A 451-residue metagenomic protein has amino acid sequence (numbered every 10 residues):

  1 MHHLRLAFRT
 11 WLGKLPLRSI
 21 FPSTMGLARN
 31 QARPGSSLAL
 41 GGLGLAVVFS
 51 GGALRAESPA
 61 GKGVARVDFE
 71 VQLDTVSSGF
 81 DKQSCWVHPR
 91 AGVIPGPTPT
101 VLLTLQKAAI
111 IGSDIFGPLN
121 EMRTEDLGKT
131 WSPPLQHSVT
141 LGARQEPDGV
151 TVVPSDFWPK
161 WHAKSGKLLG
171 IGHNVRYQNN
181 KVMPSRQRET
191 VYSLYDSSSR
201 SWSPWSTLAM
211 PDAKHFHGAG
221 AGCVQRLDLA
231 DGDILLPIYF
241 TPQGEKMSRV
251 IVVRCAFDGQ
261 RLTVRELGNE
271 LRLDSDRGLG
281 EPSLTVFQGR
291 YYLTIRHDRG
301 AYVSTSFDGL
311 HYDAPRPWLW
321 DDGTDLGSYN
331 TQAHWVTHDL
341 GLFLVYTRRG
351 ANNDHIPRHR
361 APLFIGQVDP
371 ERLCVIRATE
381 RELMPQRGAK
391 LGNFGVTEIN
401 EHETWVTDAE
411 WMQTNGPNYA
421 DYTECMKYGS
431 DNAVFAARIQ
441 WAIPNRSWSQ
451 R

Functional and structural regions predicted by a protein language model:
M1-P34: N-terminal secretory signal peptides that target proteins for export/translocation
A32-P34, G41-G42, P118: Generic hydrophobic-segment detector
A39-S50: Bacterial N-terminal signal peptides
G52-R55: Sec/Tat signal peptide C-region and signal peptidase I cleavage site
E57-R451: Asp-box/BNR beta-propeller blade signature and adjacent active/binding-site loops in extracellular glycan-interacting
